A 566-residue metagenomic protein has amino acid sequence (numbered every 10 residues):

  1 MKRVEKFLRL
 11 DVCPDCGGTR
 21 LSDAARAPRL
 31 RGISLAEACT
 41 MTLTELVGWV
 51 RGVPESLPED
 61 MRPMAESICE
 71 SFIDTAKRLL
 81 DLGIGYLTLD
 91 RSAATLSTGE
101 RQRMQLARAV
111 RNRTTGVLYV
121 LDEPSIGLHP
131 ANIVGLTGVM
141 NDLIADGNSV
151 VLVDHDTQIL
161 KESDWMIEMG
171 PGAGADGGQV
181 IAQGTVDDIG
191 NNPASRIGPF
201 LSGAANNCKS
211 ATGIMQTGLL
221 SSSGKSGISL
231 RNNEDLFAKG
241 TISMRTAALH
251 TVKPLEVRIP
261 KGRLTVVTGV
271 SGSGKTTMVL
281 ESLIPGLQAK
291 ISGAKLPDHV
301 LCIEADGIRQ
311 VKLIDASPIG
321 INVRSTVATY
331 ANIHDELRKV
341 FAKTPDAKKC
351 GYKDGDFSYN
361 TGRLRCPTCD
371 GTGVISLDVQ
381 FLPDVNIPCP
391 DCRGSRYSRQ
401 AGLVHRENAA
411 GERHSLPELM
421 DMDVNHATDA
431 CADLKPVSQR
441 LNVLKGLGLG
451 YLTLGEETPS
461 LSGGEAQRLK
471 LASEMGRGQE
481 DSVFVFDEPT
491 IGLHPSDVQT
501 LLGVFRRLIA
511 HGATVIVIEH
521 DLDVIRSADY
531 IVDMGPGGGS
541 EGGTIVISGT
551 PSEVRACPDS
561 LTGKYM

Functional and structural regions predicted by a protein language model:
M1-M566: Conserved phosphate-binding elements of NTP-dependent enzyme cores
